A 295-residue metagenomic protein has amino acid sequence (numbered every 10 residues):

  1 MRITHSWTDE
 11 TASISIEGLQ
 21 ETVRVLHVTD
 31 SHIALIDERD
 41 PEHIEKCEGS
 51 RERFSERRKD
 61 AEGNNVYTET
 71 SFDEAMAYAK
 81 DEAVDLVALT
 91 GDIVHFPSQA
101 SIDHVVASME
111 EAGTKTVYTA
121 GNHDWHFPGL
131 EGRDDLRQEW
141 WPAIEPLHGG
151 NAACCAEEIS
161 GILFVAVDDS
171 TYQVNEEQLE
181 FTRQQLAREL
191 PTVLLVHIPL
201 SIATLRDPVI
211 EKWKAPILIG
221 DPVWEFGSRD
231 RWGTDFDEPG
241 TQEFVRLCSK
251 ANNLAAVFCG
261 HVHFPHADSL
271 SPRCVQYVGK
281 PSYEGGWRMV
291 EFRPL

Functional and structural regions predicted by a protein language model:
M1-A100: N-terminal active-site segment of His-dependent metallophosphoesterases
I3-E17, Q99-V193, I217-G220, E225 (+2 more regions): Extended active-site neighborhood of metal-dependent phosphoesterases/phosphodiesterases
V25-H27, L89, Y118, L194 (+1 more regions): Residue-level marker for buried hydrophobic side chains located in beta-strands that build the well-ordered beta-sheet
D30, G91-D92, G121-N122, H197 (+1 more regions): Active-site glycine-centered loops adjacent to acidic/histidine catalytic or metal-binding residues that shape
H32-L35, D124-H126, L200-I202: Feature marks short, surface-exposed loop/turn motifs that line or immediately flank catalytic pockets and channel
D40-E62, D135-W141, I210-D235: Charged, glycine/proline-rich intrinsically disordered loops and linkers
A61-E62, G91-V94, I162-Q173, R231-W232: Surface-exposed cleft-lining segments at the edges of enzyme active sites
F72-L86, L163, Y172-L270: His/acidic metal-ligating clusters that form di-metal
